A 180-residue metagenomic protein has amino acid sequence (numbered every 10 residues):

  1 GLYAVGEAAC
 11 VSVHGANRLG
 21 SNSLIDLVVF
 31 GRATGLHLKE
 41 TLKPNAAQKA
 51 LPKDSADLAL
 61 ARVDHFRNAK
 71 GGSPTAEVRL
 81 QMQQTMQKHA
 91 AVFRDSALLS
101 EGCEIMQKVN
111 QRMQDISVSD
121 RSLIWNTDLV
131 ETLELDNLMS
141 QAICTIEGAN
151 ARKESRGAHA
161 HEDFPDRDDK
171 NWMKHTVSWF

Functional and structural regions predicted by a protein language model:
G1-A4, A8-F180: Glycine- and aromatic-enriched mobile tails/lids
